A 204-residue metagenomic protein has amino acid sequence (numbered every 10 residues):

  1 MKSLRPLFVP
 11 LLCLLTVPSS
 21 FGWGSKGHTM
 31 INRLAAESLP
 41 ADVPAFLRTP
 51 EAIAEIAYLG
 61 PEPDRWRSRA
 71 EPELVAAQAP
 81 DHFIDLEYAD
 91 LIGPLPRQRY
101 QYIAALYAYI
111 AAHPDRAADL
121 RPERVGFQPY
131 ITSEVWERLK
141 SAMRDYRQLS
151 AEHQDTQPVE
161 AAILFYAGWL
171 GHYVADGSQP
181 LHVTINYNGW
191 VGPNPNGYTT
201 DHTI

Functional and structural regions predicted by a protein language model:
M1-F8: Bacterial N-terminal signal peptides that target proteins for export
V17-S19: N-terminal signal peptide c-region/cleavage motif recognized by signal peptidases
F21-W169, P180-I204: N-terminal, motif-rich segments that launch catalysis or mediate targeting to/interaction with membranes, typified by
L170, V174-A175: Active-site His/Glu-centered metal-binding helix of metallohydrolases
